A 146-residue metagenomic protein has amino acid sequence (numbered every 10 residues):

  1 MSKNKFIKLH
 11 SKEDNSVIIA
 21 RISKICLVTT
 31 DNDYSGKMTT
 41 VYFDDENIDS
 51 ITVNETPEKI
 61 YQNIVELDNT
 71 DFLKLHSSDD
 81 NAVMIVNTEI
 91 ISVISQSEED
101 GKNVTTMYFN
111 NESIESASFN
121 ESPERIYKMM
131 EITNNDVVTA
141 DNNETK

Functional and structural regions predicted by a protein language model:
M1-K146: Eukaryotic intrinsically disordered, low-complexity regulatory linkers and tails enriched in Ser/Thr/Pro
